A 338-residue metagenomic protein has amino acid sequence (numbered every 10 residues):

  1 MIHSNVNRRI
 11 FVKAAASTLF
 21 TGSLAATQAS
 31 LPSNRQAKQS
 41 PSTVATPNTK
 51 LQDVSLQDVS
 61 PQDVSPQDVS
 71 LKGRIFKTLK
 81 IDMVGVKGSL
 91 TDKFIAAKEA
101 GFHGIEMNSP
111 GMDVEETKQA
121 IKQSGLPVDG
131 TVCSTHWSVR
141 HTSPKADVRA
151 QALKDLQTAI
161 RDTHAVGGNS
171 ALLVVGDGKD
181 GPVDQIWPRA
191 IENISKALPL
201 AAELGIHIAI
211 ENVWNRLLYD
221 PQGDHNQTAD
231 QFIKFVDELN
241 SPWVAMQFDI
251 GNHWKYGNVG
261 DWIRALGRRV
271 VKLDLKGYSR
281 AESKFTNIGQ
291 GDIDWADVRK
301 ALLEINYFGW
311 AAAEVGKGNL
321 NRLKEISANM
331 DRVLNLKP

Functional and structural regions predicted by a protein language model:
M1-T49, P66-T78, M83, K87-G101 (+2 more regions): Histidine-acidic metal/acid-base catalytic patches
I10, A14-A26, P66, T142 (+2 more regions): Active-site acidic/histidine proton-transfer and metal-coordination neighborhood in alpha/beta enzyme cores
L51-V69: Long, intrinsically disordered low-complexity tandem-repeat segments
M83-G85, G111-D113, S134-W137, V175-K179 (+4 more regions): Active-site-proximal loop/turn and secondary-structure-junction residues that shape catalytic pockets, frequently
A96, A100-N108, T135-H136: N-terminal substrate-binding region of glycoside hydrolase catalytic domains
N108-Q123: Glycine-rich, proline-tolerant flexible connector loops at the mouths of alpha/beta enzymes
E116-K118, V183, R322-L323: Metal-dependent catalytic neighborhoods of phosphoester/phosphodiester hydrolases
